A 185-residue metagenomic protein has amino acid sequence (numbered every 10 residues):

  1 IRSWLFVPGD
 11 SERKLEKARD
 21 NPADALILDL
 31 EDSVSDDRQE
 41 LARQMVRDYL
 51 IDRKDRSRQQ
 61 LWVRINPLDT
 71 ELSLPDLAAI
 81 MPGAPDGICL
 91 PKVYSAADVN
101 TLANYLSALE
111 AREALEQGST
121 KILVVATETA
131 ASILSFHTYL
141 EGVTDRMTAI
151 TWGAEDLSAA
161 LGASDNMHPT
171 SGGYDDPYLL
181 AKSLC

Functional and structural regions predicted by a protein language model:
I1-C185: Expand to "…catalyze enediolate/carbanion chemistry for C-C bond making/breaking, isomerization, decarboxylation
